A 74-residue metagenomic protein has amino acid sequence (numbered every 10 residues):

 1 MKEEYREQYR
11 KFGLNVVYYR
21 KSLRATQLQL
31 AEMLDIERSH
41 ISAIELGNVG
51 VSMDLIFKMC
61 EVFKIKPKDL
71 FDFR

Functional and structural regions predicted by a protein language model:
M1-K11: A detector for short, charged/polar N-terminal pre-domain segments
L14-M33, K58, F63: Short basic helix-loop element that most often maps to the first helix and adjoining turn of HTH DNA-binding modules
Q29, H40, G50, D69: Residues in the helix-turn-helix
L34-V49: Recognition helix of helix-turn-helix/homeodomain-like DNA-binding domains that insert into the DNA major groove
E45, L55, F63: DNA major-groove recognition helix of helix-turn-helix
N48-K58: Short, basic-rich loop-to-helix N-cap that marks the start of a DNA-contacting helix
K64-R74: Short C-terminal boundary/hinge segments that cap the last helix of small helical domains
